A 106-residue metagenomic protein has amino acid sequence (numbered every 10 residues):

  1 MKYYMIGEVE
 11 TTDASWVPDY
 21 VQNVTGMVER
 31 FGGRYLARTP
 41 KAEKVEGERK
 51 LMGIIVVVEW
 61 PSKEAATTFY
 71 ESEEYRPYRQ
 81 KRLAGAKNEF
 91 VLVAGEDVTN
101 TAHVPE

Functional and structural regions predicted by a protein language model:
M1-V57, P61-E71, A94-E106: Short S/T/G/P-rich N-terminal loop/turn motif that feeds into the first structured element of a domain
E74-V91: C-terminal structural segments of small proteins and small subunits
